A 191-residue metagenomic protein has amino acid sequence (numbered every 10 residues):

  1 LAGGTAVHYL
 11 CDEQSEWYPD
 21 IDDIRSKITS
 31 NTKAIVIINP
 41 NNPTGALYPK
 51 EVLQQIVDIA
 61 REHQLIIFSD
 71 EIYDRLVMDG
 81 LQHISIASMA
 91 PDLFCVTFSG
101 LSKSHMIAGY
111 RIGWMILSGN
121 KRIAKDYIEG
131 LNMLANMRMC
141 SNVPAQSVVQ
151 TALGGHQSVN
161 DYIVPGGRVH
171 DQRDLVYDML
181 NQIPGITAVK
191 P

Functional and structural regions predicted by a protein language model:
L1-A6: Substrate-binding/gating loop at the entrance of the active-site cleft, primarily in PLP-dependent aminotransferase-like
V7-Y9, I86, F98: Hydrophobic residues at beta-strand termini and immediately following loops that shape nucleotide-binding pockets
C11-Q82: Active-site phosphate-binding strand-loop segment of PLP-dependent enzymes
E13, V169-H170, G185-P191: Conserved PLP-binding catalytic core of the aspartate aminotransferase-like
E16, D20, Y48, V52 (+4 more regions): Soluble or luminal CAZymes and related metallo-dependent hydrolases
K27, V52-Q55, I59-H63, S85-M89 (+2 more regions): Alpha-helical structural signal in soluble globular domains
N31, P91-F94, G185: Glycine-centered tight turns that cap/initiate beta-strands
S88-G167, Y177-M179: Conserved core segment of the aminotransferase class I/II
